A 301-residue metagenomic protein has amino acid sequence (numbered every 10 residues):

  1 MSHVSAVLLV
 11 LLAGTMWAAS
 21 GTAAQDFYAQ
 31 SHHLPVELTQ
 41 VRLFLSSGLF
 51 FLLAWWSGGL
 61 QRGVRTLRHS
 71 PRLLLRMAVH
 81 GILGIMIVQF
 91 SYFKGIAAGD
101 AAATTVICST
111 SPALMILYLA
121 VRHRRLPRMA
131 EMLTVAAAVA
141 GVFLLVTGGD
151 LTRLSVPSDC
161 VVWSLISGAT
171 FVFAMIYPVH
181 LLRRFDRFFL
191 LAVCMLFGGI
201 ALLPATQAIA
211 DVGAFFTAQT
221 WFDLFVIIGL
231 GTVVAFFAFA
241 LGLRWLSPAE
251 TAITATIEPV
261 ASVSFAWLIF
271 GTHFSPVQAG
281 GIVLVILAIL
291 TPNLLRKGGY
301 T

Functional and structural regions predicted by a protein language model:
M1-Q40, R153-H180, I200: Glycine-/small-residue-enriched transmembrane alpha-helix faces in small-molecule transporters and effluxers
A13-G14, V41, I85, Q89 (+3 more regions): Helix-helix packing/entry segments at the starts of transmembrane helices
M16, W55-A103, L144, I228-L246: Specific transmembrane alpha-helical segments of multi-pass solute transporters/efflux pumps, especially DMT/EamA
T22-L34, G63-R65, K94-A97, V146-D159 (+3 more regions): Membrane-interface helix termini and inter-helical loops of multi-pass transporters
F27, L38, G95, I107 (+7 more regions): Hydrophobic/aromatic residues within transmembrane alpha-helices of multi-pass small-molecule transporters
S31-I87, L114-Y118, A137, A169-Y177 (+4 more regions): Transmembrane alpha-helices of multi-pass small-molecule transport proteins
L49, Y92, S111-A136, V260-G280: C-terminal transmembrane-helix exit sites in multi-pass transporters
F50, P127-G149, L196, L202 (+3 more regions): Hydrophobic transmembrane alpha-helices of multi-pass small-molecule transport proteins
